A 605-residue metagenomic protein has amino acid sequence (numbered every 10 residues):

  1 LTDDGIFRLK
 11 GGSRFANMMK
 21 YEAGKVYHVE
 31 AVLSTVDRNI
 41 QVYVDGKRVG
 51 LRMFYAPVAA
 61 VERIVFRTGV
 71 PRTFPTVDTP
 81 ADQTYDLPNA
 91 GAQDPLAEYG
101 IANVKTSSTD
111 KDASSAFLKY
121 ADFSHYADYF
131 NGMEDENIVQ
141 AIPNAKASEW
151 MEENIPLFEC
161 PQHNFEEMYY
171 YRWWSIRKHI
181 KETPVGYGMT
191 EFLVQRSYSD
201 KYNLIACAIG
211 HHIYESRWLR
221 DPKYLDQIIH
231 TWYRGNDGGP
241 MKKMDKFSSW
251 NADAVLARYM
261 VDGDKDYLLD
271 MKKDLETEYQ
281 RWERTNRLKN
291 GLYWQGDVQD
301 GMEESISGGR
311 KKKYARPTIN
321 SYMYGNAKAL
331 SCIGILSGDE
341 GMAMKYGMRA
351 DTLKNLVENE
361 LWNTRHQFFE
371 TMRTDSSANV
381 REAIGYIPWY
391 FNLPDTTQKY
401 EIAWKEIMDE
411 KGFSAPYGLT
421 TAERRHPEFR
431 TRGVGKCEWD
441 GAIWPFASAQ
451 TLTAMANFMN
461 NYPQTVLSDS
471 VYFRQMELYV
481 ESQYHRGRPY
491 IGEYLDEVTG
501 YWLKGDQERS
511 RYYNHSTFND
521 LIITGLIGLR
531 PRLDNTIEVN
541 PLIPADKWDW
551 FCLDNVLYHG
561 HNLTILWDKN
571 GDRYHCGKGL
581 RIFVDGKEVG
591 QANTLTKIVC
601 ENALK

Functional and structural regions predicted by a protein language model:
L1-I6: Secretory/extracellular carbohydrate-interaction modules and structurally similar beta-sandwich "look-alikes"
R8-H28: Short, aromatic/His-centered strand-loop micro-motif at the edge of beta-sheets
K25-Q41, M455: Localized edge beta-strand/strand-to-loop motifs within extracellular or lumenal beta-rich domains
R52-Y99, N103: Flexible glycan-contacting loops in extracellular carbohydrate-active proteins
A81, T109-D200, M260, K265-Y267 (+6 more regions): Acidic/polar, glycine-enriched structural segments that form the non-catalytic walls/loops of the carbohydrate-binding
K119-Y126, N144, Y202-M302, A315-Y324 (+6 more regions): Aromatic-rich carbohydrate-recognition surfaces in CAZymes
E166-K201, W218-M241, R281-A315, N355-P445 (+3 more regions): Extended glycan-interaction surfaces of carbohydrate-active proteins
S337-T371, E401-H561: Non-catalytic carbohydrate-binding regions of carbohydrate-active enzymes
